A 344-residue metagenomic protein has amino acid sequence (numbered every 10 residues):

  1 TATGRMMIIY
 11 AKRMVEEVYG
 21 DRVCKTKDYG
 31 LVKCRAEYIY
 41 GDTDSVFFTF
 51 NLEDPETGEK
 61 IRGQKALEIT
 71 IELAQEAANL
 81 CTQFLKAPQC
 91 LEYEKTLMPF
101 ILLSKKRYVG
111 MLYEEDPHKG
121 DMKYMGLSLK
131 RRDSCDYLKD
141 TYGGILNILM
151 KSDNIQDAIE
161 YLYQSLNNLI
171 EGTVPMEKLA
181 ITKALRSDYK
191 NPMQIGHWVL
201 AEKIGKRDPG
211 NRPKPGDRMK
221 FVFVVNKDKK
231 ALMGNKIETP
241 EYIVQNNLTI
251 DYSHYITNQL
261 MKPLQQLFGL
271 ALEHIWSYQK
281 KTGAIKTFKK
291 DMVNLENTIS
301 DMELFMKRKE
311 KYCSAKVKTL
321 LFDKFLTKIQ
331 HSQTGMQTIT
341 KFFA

Functional and structural regions predicted by a protein language model:
A2-T43, F48-A344: DNA-dependent DNA polymerase catalytic subunits
